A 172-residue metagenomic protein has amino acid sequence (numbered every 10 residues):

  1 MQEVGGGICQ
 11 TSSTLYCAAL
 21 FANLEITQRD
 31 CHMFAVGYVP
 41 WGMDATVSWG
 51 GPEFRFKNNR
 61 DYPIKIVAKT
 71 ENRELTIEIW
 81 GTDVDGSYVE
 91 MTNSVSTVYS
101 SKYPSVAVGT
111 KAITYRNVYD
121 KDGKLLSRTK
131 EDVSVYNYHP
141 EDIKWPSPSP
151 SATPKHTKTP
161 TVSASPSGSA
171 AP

Functional and structural regions predicted by a protein language model:
M1-P172: Well-ordered beta-sheet/strand-loop patches within structured domains
